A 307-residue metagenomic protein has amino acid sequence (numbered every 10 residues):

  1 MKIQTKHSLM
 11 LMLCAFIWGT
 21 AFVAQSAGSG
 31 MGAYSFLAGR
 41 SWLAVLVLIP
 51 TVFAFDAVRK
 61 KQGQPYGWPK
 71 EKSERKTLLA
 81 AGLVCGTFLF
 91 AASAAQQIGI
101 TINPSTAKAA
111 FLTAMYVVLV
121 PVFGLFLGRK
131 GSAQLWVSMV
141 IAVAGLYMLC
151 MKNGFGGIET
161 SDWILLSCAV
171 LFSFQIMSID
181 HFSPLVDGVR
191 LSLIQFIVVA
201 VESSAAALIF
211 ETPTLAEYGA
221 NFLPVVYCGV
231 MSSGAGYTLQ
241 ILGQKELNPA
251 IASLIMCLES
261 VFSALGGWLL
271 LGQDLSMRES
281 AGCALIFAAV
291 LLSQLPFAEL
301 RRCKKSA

Functional and structural regions predicted by a protein language model:
M1-G39, L48, T87, A91 (+4 more regions): Glycine-/small-residue-enriched transmembrane alpha-helix faces in small-molecule transporters and effluxers
I3-S8, S29-A38, S73-L78, W136 (+3 more regions): Juxtamembrane helix-entry segments on the extracytoplasmic side of multipass membrane proteins
A15, G39, A109-M115, I179-A200 (+1 more regions): Helix-helix packing/entry segments at the starts of transmembrane helices
A21, D56-K61, Y66-L112, M148 (+1 more regions): Specific transmembrane alpha-helical segments of multi-pass solute transporters/efflux pumps, especially DMT/EamA
G28, F36, R40, G99 (+6 more regions): Hydrophobic/aromatic residues within transmembrane alpha-helices of multi-pass small-molecule transporters
V45-L48, L119-V122, F126, M139 (+3 more regions): Transmembrane alpha-helical segments that form core, pore/gating elements of small-molecule transporters/exporters
V47-V52, Y116-V137, V261-A281: C-terminal transmembrane-helix exit sites in multi-pass transporters
L48, G131-M151, S203, C257 (+2 more regions): Hydrophobic transmembrane alpha-helices of multi-pass small-molecule transport proteins
